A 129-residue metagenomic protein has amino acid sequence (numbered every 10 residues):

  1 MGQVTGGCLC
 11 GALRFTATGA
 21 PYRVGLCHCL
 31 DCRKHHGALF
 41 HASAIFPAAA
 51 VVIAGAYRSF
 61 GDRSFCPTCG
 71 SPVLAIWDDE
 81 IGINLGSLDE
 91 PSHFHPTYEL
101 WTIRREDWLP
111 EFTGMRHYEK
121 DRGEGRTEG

Functional and structural regions predicted by a protein language model:
M1-G129: A short Gly-Trp-Pro
